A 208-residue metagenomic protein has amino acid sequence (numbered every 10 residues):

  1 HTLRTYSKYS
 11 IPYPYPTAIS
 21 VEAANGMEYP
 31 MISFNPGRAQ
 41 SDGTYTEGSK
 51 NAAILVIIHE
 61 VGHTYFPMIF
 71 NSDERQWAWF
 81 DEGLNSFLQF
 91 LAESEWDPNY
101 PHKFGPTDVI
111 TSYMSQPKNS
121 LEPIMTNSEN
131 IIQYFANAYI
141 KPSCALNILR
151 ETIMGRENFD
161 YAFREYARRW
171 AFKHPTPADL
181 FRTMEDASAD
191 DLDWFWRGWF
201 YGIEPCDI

Functional and structural regions predicted by a protein language model:
H1-T64, M68-A78, L84-L88, A92-D97 (+1 more regions): Juxtacatalytic substrate-recognition/specificity segment
Y9, M31, R75, S120 (+2 more regions): Glycine-rich, flexible loop/turn motifs
P12-A18, D73-E74, W96-F104, E157-A162 (+1 more regions): Acidic/polar loop patches that form or flank catalytic/metal-binding clefts of enzymes that bind anionic ligands
N25, E82-M154, A171, F200: Acidic/His/Gly-enriched intrinsically disordered linker/tail segments that often contain short helix/coil "MoRF-like"
H59-N71, T111-N127, C206-I208: Short secondary-structure transition/capping segments
D73, D81, Q116-P117, D160 (+2 more regions): Acidic side chains
F80-N85, T176, L180: Short, conserved alpha-helical segments within structured domains
F135-I208: Amphipathic alpha-helical substructures
